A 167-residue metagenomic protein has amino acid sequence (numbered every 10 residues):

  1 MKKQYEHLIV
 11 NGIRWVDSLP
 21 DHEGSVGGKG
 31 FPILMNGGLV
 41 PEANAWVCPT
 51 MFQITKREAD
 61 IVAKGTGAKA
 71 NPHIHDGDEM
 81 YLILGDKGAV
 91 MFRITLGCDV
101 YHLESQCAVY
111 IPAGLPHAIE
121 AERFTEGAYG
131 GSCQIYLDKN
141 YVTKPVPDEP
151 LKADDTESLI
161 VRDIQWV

Functional and structural regions predicted by a protein language model:
M1-S18, E122-V167: Double-stranded beta-helix
M1-T66, I160-V167: A short, N-terminal "cap"/entry segment at the start of jelly-roll beta-barrel domains of the cupin/DSBH fold
C48-M51, T95, H102-Q106, Q165: Short amphipathic beta-strand/extended segments with alternating polar/hydrophobic composition
P49-Q53, E79-L84, Y110, Y129-Q134: Ordered hydrophobic segments in well-structured contexts
Q53-Y81, V90: Long, compositionally biased stretches
K69-N71, T95-D99, C107-Y110, D148-E149: "Short basic amphipathic alpha-helical interaction patches in structured regions
E79-S105: A short beta-strand-loop-beta hairpin characteristic of the jelly-roll/cupin
H102-R123: Conserved metal-binding segment of the jelly-roll/cupin
